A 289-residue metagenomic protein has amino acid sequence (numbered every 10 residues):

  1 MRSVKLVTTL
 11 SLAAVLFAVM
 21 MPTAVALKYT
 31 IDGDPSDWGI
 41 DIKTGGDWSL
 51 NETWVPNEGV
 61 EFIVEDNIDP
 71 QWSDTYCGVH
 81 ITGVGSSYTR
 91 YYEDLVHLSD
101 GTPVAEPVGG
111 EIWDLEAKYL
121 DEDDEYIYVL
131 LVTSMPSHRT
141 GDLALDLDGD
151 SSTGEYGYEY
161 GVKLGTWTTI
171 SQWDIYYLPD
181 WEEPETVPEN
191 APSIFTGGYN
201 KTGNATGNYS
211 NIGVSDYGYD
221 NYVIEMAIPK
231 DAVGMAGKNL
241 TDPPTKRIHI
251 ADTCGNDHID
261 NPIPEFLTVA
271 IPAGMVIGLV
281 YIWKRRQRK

Functional and structural regions predicted by a protein language model:
M1-L10, L267: Bacterial N-terminal signal peptides that target proteins for export
S11-V19, G278: Bacterial N-terminal signal peptides
M20-A26: Sec/Tat signal peptide C-region and signal peptidase I cleavage site
K28-D34, D41, S151-T169, G218-Y222 (+1 more regions): Acidic/polar low-complexity flexible segments
G39-E106, S137-G218: Extracellular/luminal beta-rich ligand-recognition and adhesion surfaces characterized by aromatic-Gly/Pro-enriched
E111, E116-G154: Low-complexity, serine/threonine/proline/glycine-rich extracellular segments that form mucin-like
T268-R286: A cross-kingdom C-terminal cell-surface attachment/processing module
